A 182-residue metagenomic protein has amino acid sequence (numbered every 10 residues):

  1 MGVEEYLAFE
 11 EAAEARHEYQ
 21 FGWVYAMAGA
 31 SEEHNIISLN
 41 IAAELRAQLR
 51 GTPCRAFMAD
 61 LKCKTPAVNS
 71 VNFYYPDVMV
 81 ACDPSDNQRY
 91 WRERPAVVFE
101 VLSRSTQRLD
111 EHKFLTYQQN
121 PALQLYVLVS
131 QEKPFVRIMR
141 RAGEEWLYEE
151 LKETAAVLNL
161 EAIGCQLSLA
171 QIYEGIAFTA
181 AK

Functional and structural regions predicted by a protein language model:
M1-K182: Gly/Pro/Ser/Thr-rich low-complexity, intrinsically disordered segments predominantly at protein N-termini
